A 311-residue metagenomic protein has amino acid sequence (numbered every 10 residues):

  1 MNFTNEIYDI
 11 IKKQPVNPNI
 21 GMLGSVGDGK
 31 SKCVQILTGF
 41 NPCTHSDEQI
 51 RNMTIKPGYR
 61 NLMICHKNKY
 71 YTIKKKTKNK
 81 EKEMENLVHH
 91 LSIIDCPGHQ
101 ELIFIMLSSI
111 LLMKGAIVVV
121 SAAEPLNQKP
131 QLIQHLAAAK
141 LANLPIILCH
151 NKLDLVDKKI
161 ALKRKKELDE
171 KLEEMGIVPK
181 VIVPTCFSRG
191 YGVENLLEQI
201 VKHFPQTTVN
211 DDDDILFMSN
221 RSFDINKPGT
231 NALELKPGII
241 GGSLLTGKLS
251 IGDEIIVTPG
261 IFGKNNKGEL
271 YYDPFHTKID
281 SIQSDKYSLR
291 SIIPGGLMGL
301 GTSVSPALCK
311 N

Functional and structural regions predicted by a protein language model:
M1-C96: Conserved G1/Walker A P-loop phosphate-binding module
I10-Q14, L23-V26, D47, R51-M53 (+8 more regions): Replace "in large, NTP-powered and nucleic-acid-processing enzymes" with "in large, NTP-powered factors and other
K12, N19-M22, L155-K158, P306-N311: C-terminal effector modules of nucleic-acid-centric enzymes and ribosome-associated factors
G27, C33, N52, D95 (+7 more regions): Residue-level signature of catalytic and energy-coupling elements of molecular machines, predominantly ATP/GTP-dependent
G27, N151, C186: Active-site glycine-centered loops adjacent to acidic/histidine catalytic or metal-binding residues that shape
C33-L37, G58-R60, I105, L112 (+3 more regions): Alpha-helical scaffold elements adjacent to nucleotide-binding pockets in ATP/GTP-utilizing enzyme cores
V88-S92, C96-L102, L111-L136, K140-L162: Conserved Switch II/interswitch segment of TRAFAC-class P-loop GTPases
E170-N311: Conserved catalytic-core segments of large NTP-driven translation/proteostasis enzymes
